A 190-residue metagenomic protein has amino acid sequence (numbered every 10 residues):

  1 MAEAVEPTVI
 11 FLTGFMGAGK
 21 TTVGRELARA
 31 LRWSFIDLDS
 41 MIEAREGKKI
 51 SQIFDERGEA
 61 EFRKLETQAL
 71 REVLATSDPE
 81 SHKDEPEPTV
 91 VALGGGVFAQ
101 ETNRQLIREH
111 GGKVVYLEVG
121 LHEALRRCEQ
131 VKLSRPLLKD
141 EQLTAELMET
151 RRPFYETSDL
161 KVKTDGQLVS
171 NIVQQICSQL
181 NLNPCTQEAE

Functional and structural regions predicted by a protein language model:
A2-V5, E26, A30, P88 (+2 more regions): NTP-dependent small-molecule kinase module
L12: Hydrophobic anchor at the beta1->P-loop junction of P-loop NTPases
F15: P-loop (Walker A) phosphate-binding loop of NTP-binding proteins
T21: Walker A/P-loop
R29-S40: Post-Walker A helix-loop "phosphate-sensing" segment adjacent to the P-loop in P-loop NTPases
L38-R108, F154: ATP-dependent small-molecule kinase phosphotransfer cores that center on conserved nucleotide phosphate-binding segments
G94-F98, G120-H122, Q167: Short glycine-rich anion-binding loops that position phosphate/pyrophosphate groups of nucleotides and phosphorylated
E109-P153: A glycine- and Lys/Arg-enriched "phosphate-lid" helix/loop adjacent to the NTP-binding pocket of small-molecule kinases
